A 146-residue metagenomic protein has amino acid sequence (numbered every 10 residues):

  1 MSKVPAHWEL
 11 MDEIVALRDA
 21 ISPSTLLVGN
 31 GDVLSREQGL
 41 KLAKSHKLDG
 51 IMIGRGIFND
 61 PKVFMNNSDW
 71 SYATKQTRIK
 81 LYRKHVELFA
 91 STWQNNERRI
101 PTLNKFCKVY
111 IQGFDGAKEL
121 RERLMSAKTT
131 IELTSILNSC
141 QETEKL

Functional and structural regions predicted by a protein language model:
M1-V4: Short, small-residue-enriched loops and turns at beta-alpha junctions that line or gate enzyme active sites
E9-G29, V33-L146: Alpha/beta catalytic cores of nucleotide-metabolism and tRNA/nucleoside-modifying enzymes
